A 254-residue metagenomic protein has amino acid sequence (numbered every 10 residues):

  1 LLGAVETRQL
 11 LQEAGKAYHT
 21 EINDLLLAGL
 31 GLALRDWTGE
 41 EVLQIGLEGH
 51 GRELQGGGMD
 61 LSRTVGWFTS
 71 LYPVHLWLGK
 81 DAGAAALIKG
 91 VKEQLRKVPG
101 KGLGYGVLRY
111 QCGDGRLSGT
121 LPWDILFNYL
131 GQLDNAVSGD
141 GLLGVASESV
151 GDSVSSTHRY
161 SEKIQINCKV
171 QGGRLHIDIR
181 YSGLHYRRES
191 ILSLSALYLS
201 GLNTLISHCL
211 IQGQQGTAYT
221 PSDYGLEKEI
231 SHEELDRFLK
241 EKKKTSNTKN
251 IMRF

Functional and structural regions predicted by a protein language model:
L1-H19: Flexible, P/S/T/G-rich "lid" or insertion loops adjacent to the active sites of thioester-utilizing
L2-E6, V65-W67, G173-R174: Short hydrophobic/aromatic-rich motifs at helix boundaries and adjacent loops
E6-Q9, G90, L197: Charged catalytic carboxylate motif
E13-L27, W37-D152, G183-R187, I211 (+2 more regions): His-Asp-centered acyl/peptidyl-transfer active-site segments
R35, S62, L117, S156-H158 (+1 more regions): Generic marker of residues within folded, mature protein domains
E41-E48, G79-I88, Y105-G106, S155-L226: Extended, hydrophobic beta-loop-alpha segments that form or line the acyl/peptidyl-thioester binding and transfer paths
